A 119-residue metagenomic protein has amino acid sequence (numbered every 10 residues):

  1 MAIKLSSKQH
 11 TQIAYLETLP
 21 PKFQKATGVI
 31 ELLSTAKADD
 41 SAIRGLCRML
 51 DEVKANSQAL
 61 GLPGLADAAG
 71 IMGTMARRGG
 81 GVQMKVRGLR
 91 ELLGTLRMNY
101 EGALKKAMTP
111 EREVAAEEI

Functional and structural regions predicted by a protein language model:
M1-I30, G81-I119: Amphipathic, coiled-coil-like alpha-helical segments
L5, L32, R48-D51: Residue-level detector of functional hotspots within protein domains
H10-Y15, S34-A38, K54-L60: A ubiquitous short alpha-helical element
G28-R44: Helix-loop segments that flank and shape redox-cofactor active sites
A36, G79-V82: Short strand->helix junction
D40-R77: Extended, amphipathic alpha-helices with heptad-repeat/coiled-coil or helix-bundle character that serve as
